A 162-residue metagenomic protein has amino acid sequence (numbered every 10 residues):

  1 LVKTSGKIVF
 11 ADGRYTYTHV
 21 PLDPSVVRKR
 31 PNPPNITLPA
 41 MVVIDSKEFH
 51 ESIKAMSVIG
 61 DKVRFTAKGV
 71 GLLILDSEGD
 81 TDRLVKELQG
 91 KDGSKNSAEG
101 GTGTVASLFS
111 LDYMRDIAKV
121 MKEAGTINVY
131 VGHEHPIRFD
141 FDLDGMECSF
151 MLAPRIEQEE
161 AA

Functional and structural regions predicted by a protein language model:
L1-Y17, L38-A162: DNA polymerase processivity clamps
K7-P33: Conserved loop-to-helix interface motifs that mediate assembly, gating, or partner/ligand docking in ancient ring
